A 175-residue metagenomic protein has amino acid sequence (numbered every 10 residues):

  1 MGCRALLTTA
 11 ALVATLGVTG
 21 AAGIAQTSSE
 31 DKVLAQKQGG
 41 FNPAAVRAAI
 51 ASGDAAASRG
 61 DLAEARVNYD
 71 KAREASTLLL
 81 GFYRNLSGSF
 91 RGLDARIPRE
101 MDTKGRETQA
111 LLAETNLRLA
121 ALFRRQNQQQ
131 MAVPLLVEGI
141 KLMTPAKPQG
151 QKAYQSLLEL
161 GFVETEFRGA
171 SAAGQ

Functional and structural regions predicted by a protein language model:
C3, P148-Q175: Terminal, low-structured helical/coil segments at or just beyond the last alpha-helical repeat
T9-T19: Bacterial N-terminal signal peptides
F41-A44, T103, T108-A110, P148: Residue signature of alpha-solenoid helical repeat architecture, marking inter-repeat boundaries and helix-start
L62-Q129: Alpha-helical adaptor scaffolds
